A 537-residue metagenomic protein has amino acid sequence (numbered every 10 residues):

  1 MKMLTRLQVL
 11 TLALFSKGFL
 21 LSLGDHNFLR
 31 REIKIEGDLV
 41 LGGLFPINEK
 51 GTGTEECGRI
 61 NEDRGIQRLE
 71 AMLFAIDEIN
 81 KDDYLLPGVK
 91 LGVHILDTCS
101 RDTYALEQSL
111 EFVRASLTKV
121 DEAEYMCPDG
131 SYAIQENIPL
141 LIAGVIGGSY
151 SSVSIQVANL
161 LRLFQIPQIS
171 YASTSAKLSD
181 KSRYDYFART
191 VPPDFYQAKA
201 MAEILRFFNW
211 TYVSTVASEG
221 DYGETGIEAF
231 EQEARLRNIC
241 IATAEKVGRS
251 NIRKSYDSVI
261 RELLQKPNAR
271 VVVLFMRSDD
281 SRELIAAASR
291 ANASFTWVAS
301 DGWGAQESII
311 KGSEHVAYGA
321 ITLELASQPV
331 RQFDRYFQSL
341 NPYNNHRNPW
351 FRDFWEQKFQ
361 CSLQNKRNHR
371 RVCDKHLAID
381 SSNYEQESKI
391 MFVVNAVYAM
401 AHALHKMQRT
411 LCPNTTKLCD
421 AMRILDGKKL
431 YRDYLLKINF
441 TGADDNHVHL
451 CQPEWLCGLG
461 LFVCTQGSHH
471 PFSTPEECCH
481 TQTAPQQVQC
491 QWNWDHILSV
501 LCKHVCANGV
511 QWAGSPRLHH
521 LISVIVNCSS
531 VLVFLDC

Functional and structural regions predicted by a protein language model:
T5, L10-R114, L140-L141, Y150-S151 (+11 more regions): Signal-peptide-cleavage-adjacent N-terminal segments of secreted and extracellular proteins
H26-F28, E32, T103, R114-R249 (+1 more regions): Extracytoplasmic ligand/sensor domains, especially the bilobed periplasmic-binding protein
N27-E32, C57-G58, V93-L96, D129-L141 (+4 more regions): Juxtamembrane membrane-interface segments at transmembrane-helix boundaries in membrane proteins
V40, E55, A71-F74, E78 (+20 more regions): Acidic, Ser/Thr-rich intrinsically disordered and amphipathic helical segments
G226-P349, D353, Q357, I390-V397 (+1 more regions): Extracellular/periplasmic bilobed ligand-binding domains
V316-A317, S327-Y384, M407, L411-P413 (+3 more regions): Membrane-interfacial loop- and helix-cap regions that link adjacent transmembrane helices in polytopic membrane proteins
V372-L461: Segments of small-molecule ligand-sensing domains
G460-C537: Polytopic endomembrane small-metabolite transporters, centered on the Drug/Metabolite Transporter
